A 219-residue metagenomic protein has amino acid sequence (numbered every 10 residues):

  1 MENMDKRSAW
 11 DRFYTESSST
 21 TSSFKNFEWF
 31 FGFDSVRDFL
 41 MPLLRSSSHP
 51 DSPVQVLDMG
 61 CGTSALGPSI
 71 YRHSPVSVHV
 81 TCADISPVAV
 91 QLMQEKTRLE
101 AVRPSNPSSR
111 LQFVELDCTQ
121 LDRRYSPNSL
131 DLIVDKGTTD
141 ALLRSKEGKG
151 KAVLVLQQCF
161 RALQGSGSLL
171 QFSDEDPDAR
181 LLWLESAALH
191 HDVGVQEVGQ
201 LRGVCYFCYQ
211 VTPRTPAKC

Functional and structural regions predicted by a protein language model:
M1-S35: N-terminal, positively charged/glycine-rich alpha-helical extensions of SAM-dependent methyltransferases
F27-S52, S69: Conserved alpha-helix/loop element of class I SAM-dependent methyltransferases that forms part of the SAM/SAH-binding
Q55-L121: Class I SAM-dependent methyltransferase SAM/SAH-binding core
T119-I133: A short acidic, Gly/Pro-enriched loop at the edge of an enzyme's catalytic core that lines a small-molecule cofactor
D131-K149: A short SAM/SAH-binding and catalytic strip from SAM-dependent methyltransferases
K149-G165: A short glycine-rich, Lys/Arg-flanked "PGG" loop and its adjoining helix->strand segment in the class I
S166-S173: Conserved beta-strand signature within the Rossmann-like core of class I S-adenosyl-L-methionine
D178-C219: Class I S-adenosyl-L-methionine
